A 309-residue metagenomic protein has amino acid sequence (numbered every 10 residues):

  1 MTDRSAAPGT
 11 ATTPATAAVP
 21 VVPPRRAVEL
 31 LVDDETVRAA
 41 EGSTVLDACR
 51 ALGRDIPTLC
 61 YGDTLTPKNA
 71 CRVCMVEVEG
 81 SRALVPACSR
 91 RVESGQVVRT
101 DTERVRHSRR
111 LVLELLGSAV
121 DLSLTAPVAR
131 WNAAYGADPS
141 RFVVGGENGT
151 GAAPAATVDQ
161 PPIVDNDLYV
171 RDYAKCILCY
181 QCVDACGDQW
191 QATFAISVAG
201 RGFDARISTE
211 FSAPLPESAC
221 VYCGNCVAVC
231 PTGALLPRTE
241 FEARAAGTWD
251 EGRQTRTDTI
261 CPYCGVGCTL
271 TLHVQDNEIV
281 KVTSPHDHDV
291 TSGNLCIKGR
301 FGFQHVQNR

Functional and structural regions predicted by a protein language model:
M1-P24, G145, P154: Intrinsic disorder at enzyme termini
D3, V19-P24, L31, L52-D55 (+2 more regions): Flexible, acidic/Gly-rich N-terminal and inter-domain linker regions that tether and position cofactor-handling modules
V21-V28, N69-C74, C264-C268: A short, compositionally biased
V28, D33-S94, H107-S108: N-terminal cofactor/phosphate-binding cores enriched in small/glycine residues, especially glycine-rich loops such as
R72-V76, S81-Y222, V227-A228, G233-I260 (+1 more regions): Fe-S ferredoxin-like electron-transfer domains and their immediately adjacent linker/connector regions across
R253-H286: Catalytic and ligand-binding motifs that coordinate phosphates/metal ions in nucleic-acid-processing enzymes
H273-R309: Cofactor-/ligand-binding subdomain signature composed of acidic, glycine-rich, tryptophan-containing flexible loops
